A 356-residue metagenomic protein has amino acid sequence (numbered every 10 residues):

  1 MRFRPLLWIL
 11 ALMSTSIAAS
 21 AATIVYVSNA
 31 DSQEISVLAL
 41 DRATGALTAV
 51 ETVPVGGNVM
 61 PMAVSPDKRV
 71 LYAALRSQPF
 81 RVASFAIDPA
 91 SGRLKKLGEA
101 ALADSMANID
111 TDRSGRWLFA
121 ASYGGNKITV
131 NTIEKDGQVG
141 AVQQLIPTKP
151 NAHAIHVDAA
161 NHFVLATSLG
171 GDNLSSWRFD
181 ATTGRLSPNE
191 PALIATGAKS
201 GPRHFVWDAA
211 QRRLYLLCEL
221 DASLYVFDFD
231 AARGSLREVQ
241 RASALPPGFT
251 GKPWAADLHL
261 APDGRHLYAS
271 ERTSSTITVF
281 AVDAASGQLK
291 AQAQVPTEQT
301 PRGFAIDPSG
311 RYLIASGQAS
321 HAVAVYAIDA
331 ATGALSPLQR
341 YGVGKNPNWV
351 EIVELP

Functional and structural regions predicted by a protein language model:
P5-S16: Bacterial N-terminal signal peptides
A21-R42: An edge-strand/N-cap motif at the start of beta-rich repeat modules
V25-A30, S65, A73-S77, D112 (+7 more regions): Conserved beta-strand positions in repeat-built beta-propeller and related beta-rich domains
L38-G45, F85-G92, V130-Q138, W177-L186 (+3 more regions): Short loop/turn segments immediately following beta-strands, especially the blade-tip and inter-blade linker loops
T48-P54, K95-A100, A141-I146, N189-T196 (+3 more regions): A short beta-strand motif characteristic of beta-propeller blades
A49-G115: Blade-loop segments of beta-propeller domains
G56-D67, L102-W117, P147-F163, A195-R213 (+3 more regions): Beta-rich, blade/repeat-based domains predominating in secreted/periplasmic proteins but also intracellular
L165-A222: Loop-centered beta-sheet repeat module
